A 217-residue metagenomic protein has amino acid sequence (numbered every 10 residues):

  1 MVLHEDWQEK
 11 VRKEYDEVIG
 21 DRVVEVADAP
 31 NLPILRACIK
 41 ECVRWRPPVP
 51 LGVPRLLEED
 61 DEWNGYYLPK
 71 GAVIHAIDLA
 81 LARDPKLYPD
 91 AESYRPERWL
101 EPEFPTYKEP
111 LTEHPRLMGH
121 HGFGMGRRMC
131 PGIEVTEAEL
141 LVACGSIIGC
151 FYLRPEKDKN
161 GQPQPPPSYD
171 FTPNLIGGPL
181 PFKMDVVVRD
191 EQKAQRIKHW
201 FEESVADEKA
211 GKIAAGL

Functional and structural regions predicted by a protein language model:
V2-V49, N64, P69-A72, P89 (+3 more regions): Cytochrome P450 I-helix active-site segment
E5-Q8, R12, I133-L175, V187-R189 (+1 more regions): Cytochrome P450 heme-binding "Cys pocket" and the immediately downstream C-terminal segment
V11, C42, L68-A76, Y94 (+5 more regions): Structural signal for hydrophobic/aromatic residues that build the beta-strand cores of folded beta-sheet domains
V23-A27, E101-L140, S168-P173: Cytochrome P450 heme-thiolate "Cys pocket" and heme-binding signature region
E58-W63: Short acidic-hydrophobic surface loop/beta-edge motif
A76-P110, E202: Conserved cytochrome P450 K-helix/beta-meander segment immediately N-terminal to the heme-binding cysteine loop
K86-Y88, P105-T106, G132-E134, D185 (+1 more regions): Short conserved micro-motifs at the rims of enzyme active sites and ligand-binding pockets
E101, W200-L217: Short, cationic low-complexity segments
